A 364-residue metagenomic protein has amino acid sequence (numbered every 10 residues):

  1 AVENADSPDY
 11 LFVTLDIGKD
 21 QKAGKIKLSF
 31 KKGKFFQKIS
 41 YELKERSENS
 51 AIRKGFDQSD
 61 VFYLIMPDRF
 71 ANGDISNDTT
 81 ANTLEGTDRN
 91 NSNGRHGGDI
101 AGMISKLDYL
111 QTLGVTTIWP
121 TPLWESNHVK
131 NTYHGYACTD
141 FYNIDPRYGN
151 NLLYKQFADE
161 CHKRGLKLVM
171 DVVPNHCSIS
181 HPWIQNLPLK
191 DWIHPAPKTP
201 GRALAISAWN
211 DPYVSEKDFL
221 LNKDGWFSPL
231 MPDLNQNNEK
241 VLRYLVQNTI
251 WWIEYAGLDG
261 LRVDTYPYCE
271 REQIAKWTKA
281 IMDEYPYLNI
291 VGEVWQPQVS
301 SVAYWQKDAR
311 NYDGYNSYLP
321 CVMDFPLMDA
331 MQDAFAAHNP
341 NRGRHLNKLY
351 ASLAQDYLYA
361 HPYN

Functional and structural regions predicted by a protein language model:
A1-K25, K31-K32: Immunoglobulin-like IPT/TIG beta-sandwich domains and homologous Ig-like subdomains
G33-R147, N151-K167, P182: N-terminal structural segment of carbohydrate-active enzymes
R53, V61, L107, P182-M231 (+1 more regions): Core domains of carbohydrate- and sulfate-ester-processing enzymes
V61-Y63, I118-P120, L168-M170, L261 (+2 more regions): Hydrophobic faces of well-ordered beta-strands that scaffold small-molecule active sites in alpha/beta enzyme cores
T79-N82, V129-D140, P174-F219, S300-Y318: Aromatic- and acidic-residue-enriched segments that line the glycan-binding/catalytic groove of carbohydrate-active
G86-A101, A137-N151, F227-L242, D259-Y268 (+1 more regions): The substrate-binding groove and active-site-proximal loops of carbohydrate-active enzymes, especially glycoside
G97-Y109, N238-Y255: Short, acidic/polar
A158, H162, H176, N248-I250 (+3 more regions): Active-site-proximal helices and loops of the catalytic beta/alpha 8
